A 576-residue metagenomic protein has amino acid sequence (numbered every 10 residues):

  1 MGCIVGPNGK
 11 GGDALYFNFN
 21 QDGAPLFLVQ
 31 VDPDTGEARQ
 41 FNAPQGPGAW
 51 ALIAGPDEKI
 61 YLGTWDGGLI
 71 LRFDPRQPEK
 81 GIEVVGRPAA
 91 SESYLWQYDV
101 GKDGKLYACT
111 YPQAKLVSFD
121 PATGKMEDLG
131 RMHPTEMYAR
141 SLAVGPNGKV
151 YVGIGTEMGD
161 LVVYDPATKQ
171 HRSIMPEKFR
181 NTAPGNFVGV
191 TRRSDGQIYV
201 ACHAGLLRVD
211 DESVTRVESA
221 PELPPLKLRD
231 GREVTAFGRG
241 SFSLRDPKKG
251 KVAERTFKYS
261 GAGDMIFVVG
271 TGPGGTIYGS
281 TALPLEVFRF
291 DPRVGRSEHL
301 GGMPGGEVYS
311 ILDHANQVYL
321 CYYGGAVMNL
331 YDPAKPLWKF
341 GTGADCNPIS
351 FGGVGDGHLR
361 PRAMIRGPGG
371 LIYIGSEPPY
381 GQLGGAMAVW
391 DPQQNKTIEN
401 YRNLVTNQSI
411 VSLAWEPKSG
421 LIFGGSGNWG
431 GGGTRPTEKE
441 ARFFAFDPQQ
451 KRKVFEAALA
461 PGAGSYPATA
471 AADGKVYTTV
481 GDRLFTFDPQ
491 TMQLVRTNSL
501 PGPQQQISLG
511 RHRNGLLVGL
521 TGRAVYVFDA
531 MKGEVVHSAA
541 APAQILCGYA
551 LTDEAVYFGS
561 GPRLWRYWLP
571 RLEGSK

Functional and structural regions predicted by a protein language model:
M1-L26, D264-I266: Beta-strand-rich domains and repeat architectures in extracellular enzymes and scaffolds, especially beta-propellers
M1-P7, P47-I53, E92-Y98, E136-A143 (+9 more regions): Repeated scaffold domains used in trafficking and secretory/extracellular systems, primarily beta-propellers
A14-N18, K59-L62, K105-A108, V150-G153 (+9 more regions): Conserved beta-propeller blade signature
Q21, D66, P112, T156 (+9 more regions): Residue-level signature of beta-propeller blades and closely related beta-rich strand-turn architectures in secreted
F27-V29, L69-L71, K115-V117, D160-V162 (+9 more regions): A short loop-to-beta-strand structural motif that recurs across blades of beta-propeller domains
F41-Q45, V85-S91, G130-T135, M175-T182 (+9 more regions): Surface loop/turn motifs at the tips and blade-to-blade linkers of beta-strand repeat domains
I374-G384, G424-E440: Short, conserved, GDST-rich strand-edge loop motifs in beta-rich repeat architectures
A541-K576: Blade-level signature of beta-propeller repeat domains, shared across WD40, Kelch, NHL, RCC1 and BNR/Asp-box propellers
